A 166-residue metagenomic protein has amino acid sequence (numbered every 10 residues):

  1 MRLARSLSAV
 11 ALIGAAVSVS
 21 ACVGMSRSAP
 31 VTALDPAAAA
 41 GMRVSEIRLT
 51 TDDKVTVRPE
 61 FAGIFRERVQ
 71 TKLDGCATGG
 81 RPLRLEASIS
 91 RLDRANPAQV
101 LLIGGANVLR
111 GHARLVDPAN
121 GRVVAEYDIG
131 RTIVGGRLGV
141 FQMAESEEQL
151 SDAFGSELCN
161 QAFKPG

Functional and structural regions predicted by a protein language model:
M1-A11: Bacterial N-terminal signal peptides that target proteins for export
R2, S18-E67, G166: A structural "domain/chain start" motif
V10-S20: Bacterial N-terminal signal peptides
K54-V55, R122-N160: Short secondary-structure boundary motifs at beta->alpha junctions and helix caps
R58-R66, L102-A106, V140-S151: Solvent-exposed, acidic/flexible segments
Q70-D74, T78, R94, G155 (+1 more regions): Sec-exported extracytoplasmic/periplasmic mature domains
G75-V123, V134-F141: Surface-exposed short loop/turn segments
